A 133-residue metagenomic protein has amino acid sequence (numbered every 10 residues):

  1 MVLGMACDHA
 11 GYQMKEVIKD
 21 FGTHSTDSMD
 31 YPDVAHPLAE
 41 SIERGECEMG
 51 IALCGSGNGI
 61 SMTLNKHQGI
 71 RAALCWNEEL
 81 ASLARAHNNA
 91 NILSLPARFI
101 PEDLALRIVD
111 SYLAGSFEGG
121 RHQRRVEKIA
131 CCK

Functional and structural regions predicted by a protein language model:
V2-A6, A10-M14, E78-K133: C-terminal binding/interaction regions
A6, D20-G22, G50-C54: Short, conserved beta-strand edge motifs with alternating hydrophobic and charged residues
K15-E16, M29-D33, M62-T63, R85 (+1 more regions): Short, well-ordered secondary-structure micro-motifs
I18-S28: A short beta-strand-loop structural module common to alpha/beta enzyme folds
K19, H67-G69, D110-S111: Short, solvent-exposed amphipathic alpha-helical segments in soluble enzyme and RNA/protein-processing domains
S25, S56-N58, K66, E78-L80 (+1 more regions): Acidic, glycine-rich active-site loops and adjacent beta-strand->loop/helix elements that engage anionic groups
V34-L74: Helix-adjacent hinge/juxtasegments
